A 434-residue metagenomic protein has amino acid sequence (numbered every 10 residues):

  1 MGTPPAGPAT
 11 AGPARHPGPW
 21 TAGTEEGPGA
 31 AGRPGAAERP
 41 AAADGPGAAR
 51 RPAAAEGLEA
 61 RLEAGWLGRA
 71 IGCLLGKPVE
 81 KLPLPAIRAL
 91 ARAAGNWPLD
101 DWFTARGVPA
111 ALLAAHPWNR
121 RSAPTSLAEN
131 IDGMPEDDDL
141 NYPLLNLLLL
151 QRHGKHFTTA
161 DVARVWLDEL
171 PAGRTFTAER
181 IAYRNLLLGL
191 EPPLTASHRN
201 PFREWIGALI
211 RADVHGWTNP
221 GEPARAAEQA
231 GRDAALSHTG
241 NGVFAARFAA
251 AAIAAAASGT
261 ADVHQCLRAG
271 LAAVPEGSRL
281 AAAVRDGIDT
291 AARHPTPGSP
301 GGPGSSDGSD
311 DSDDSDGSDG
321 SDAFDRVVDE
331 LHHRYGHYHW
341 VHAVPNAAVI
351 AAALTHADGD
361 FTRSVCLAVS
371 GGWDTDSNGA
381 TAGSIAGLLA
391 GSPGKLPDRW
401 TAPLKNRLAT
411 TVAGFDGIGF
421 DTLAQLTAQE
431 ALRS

Functional and structural regions predicted by a protein language model:
M1-G57, R293-A323: Intrinsically disordered, low-complexity terminal tails and inter-domain linkers enriched for S/T/G/P/D/E
P4, G277-V284, I288-G298, G320-W340 (+1 more regions): Acidic, carboxylate-rich catalytic segments that either coordinate divalent cations
R15-P19, R50-L67, I71, L75-D138: An N-terminal structural lobe/cap that precedes and organizes the functional/catalytic core across diverse proteins
G18-W20, P52-A54, E179-I206, I210-T239 (+2 more regions): Accessory "access/gating" subregions that flank catalytic or transport cores
R61-G65, K81, P85, D137-L140 (+19 more regions): Conserved structured core elements
I71-K77, K81-L99, H238-A255, V263 (+1 more regions): Catalytic phosphate/nucleotide-handling subdomain of diverse soluble enzymes
L84, R88, R92, W97 (+4 more regions): Surface-exposed loop and adjacent secondary-structure segments within mature catalytic domains
S126-V162, W166-P171: Aromatic-rich carbohydrate-recognition surfaces in CAZymes
